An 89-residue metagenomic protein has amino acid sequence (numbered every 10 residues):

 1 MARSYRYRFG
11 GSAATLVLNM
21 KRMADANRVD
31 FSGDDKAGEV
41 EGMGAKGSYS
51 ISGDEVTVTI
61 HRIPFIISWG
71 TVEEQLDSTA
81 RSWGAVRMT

Functional and structural regions predicted by a protein language model:
M1-K21: Terminal, regulation- and interaction-focused segments at domain boundaries
A2-S4, D35-A37, G53-T57: A generic structural signal for beta-strand entry/edge sites
Y7-G11, G42, I60-R62: Short beta-strand-to-loop capping motifs
A13, A45-Y49, P64-I67: Short, surface-exposed beta-strand/loop "edge" segments at domain boundaries and coil↔beta transitions
N19, M23-N27, T79-W83: Generic non-transmembrane alpha-helical segments
R22-G47: Ser/Thr-rich, low-complexity intrinsically disordered terminal regions
E39, K46, S50-D54, E73: Long, contiguous binding/interaction regions
V56-M88: C-terminal structural segments of small proteins and small subunits
